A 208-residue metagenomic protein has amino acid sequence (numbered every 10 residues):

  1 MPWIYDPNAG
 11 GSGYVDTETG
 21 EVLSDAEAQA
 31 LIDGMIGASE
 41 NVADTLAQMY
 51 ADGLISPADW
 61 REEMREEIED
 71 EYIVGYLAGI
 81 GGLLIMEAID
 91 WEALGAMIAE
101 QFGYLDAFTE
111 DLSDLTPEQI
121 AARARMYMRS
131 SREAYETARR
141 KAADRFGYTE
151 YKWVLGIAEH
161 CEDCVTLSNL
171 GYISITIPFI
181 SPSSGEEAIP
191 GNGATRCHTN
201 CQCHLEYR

Functional and structural regions predicted by a protein language model:
M1-H198, E206-R208: Domain-core detector
